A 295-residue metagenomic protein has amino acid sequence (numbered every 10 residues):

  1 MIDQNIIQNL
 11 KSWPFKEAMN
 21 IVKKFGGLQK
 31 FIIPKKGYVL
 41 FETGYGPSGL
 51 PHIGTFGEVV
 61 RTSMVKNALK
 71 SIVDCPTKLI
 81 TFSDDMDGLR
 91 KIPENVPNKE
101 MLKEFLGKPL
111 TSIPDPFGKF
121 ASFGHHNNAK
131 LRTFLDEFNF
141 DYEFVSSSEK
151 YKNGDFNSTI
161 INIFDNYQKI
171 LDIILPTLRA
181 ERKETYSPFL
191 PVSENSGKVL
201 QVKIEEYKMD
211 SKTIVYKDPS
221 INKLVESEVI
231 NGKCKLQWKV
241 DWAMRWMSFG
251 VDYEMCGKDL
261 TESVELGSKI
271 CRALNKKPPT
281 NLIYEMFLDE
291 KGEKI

Functional and structural regions predicted by a protein language model:
M1-L171, G267-S268, L274: N-terminal Rossmann-like or analogous alpha/beta NTP/dinucleotide-binding catalytic cores that position adenine
N9-Y45, N166-K169, P176-I295: Alpha-helical recognition segments enriched in aromatics with Gly/Pro capping that present substrate-recognition
